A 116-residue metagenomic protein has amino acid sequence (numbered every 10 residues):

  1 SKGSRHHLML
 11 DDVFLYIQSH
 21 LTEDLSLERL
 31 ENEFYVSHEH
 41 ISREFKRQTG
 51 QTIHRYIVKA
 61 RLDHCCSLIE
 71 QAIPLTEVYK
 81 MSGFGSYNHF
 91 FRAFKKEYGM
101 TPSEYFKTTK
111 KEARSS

Functional and structural regions predicted by a protein language model:
K2-V13, T49, I53, V58-R61 (+1 more regions): N-terminal positioning helix adjacent to the helix-turn-helix/winged-helix DNA-binding module
Y16-Q18, D24-A60, Y79-T108: Basic/polar phosphate-binding segments, predominantly the helix-turn-helix DNA-binding elements of transcriptional
D24, A72-I73: Residue at a beta-strand N-cap/secondary-structure junction
K107-S116: Generic C-terminal helix-cap and adjacent flexible tail
